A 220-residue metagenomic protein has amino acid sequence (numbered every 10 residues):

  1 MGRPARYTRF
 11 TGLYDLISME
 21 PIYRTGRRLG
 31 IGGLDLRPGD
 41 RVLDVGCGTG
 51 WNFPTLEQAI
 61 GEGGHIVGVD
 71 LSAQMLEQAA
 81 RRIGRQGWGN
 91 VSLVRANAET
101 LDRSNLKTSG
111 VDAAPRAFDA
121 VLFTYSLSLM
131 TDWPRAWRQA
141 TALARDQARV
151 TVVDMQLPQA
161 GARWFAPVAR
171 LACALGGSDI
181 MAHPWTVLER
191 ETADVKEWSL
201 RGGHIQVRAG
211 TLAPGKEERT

Functional and structural regions predicted by a protein language model:
M1-D35, W51-T55, Q78, F165-L171: Conserved class I S-adenosyl-L-methionine
L43-V45, T49-L101: Class I SAM-dependent methyltransferase SAM/SAH-binding core
G61, M130-T131, A144-R145: Helix-to-beta-strand junctions that scaffold the AdoMet/dcAdoMet cofactor pocket in Class I SAM-dependent enzymes
E99-V121: A short acidic, Gly/Pro-enriched loop at the edge of an enzyme's catalytic core that lines a small-molecule cofactor
A120-D132: A short SAM/SAH-binding and catalytic strip from SAM-dependent methyltransferases
P134-D146: A short glycine-rich, Lys/Arg-flanked "PGG" loop and its adjoining helix->strand segment in the class I
T151-V207: C-terminal alpha-helical "lid/dimerization" subdomain adjacent to the S-adenosyl-L-methionine
R208-T220: C-terminal lobe and adjacent flexible extensions of AdoMet/dcAdoMet transferase-like proteins
